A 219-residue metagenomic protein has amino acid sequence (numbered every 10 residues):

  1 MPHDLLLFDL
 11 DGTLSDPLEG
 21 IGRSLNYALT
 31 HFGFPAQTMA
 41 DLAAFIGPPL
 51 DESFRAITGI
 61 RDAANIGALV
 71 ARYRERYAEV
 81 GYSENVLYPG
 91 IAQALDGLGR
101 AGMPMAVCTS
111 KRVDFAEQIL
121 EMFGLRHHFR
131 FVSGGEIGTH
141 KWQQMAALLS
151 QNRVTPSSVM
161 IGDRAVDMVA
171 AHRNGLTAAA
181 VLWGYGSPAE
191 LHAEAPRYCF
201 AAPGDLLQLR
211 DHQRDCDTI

Functional and structural regions predicted by a protein language model:
P2-Q93, A101: N-terminal helical cap/lid subdomain that shapes the substrate entry/recognition surface in HAD-like hydrolases
T30-F32, S53-I60, E84, A92 (+3 more regions): Substrate-recognition/cap helix-loop segment adjacent to the acidic, metal-dependent catalytic center of Asp-based
Q37-D41, A64-N65, H127-F131, T155-V159: Short acidic capping loops at alpha-helix termini that bridge into adjacent secondary structure
A44, G97, I119, A147 (+2 more regions): Well-formed, non-transmembrane alpha-helical positions, independent of function
F45, P49, V86-G90, K111 (+5 more regions): Short beta->alpha linker loops
G124-V132, E190-L207: Structural recognition of alpha->loop->beta junctions
M160-A201: Acidic, Mg2+-coordinating phosphoryl-transfer loop and its flanking beta/alpha structural elements, shared across
